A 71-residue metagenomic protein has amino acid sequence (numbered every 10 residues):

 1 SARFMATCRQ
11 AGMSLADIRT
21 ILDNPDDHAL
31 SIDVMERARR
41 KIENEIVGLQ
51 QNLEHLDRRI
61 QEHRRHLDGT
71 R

Functional and structural regions predicted by a protein language model:
S1-R71: Arg/Lys-rich, alpha-helical DNA-contact motif
